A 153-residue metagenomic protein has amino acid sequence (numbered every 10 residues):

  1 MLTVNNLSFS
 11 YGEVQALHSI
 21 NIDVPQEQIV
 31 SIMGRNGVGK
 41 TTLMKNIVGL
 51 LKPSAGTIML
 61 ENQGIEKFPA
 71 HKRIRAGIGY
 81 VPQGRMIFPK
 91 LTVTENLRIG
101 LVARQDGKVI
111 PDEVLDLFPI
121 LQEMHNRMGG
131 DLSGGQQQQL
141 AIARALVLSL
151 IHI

Functional and structural regions predicted by a protein language model:
L2-V4, L17: Conserved structural motif at the start of ABC-family nucleotide-binding domains
M33-R35: The feature captures the beta-strand-to-loop junction immediately N-terminal to the Walker
V48: Helix-to-loop junction immediately C-terminal to a conserved catalytic motif
G56-G64, A76, V109-I110, D116: Conserved ABC transporter NBD signature motif
G64-G84, P111, E123-N126: ABC ATPase NBD coupling module
M128-L132, Q136: Conserved ABC ATPase signature
A145-L146: ABC ATPase C-loop
I151-I153: Conserved small/polar residues in nucleotide/adenosyl-binding loops
